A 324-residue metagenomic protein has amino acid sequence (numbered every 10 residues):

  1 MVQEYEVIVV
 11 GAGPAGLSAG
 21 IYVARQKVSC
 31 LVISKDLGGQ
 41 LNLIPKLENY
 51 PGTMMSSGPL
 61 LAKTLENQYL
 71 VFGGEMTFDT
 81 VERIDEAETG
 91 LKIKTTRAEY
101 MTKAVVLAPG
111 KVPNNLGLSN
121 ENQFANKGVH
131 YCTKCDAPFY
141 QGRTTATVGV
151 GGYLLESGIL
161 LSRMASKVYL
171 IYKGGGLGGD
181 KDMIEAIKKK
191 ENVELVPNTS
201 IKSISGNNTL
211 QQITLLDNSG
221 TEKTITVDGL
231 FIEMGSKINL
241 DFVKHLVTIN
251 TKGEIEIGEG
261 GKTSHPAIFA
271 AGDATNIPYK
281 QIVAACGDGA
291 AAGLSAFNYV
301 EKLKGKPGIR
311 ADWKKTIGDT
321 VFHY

Functional and structural regions predicted by a protein language model:
E4-E6, F78, Q141-R143, N198 (+2 more regions): Phosphate-coordination loops involved in phosphoryl transfer and adenosine-cofactor binding
Y5-F72, G149, Y153-D180: Beta1-alpha1 glycine-rich phosphate/pyrophosphate-binding loop at the start of Rossmann-like nucleotide-binding domains
V10, L107-A108, T147, I232: Redox-cofactor binding/interface segments in oxidoreductases and associated redox assembly factors
Y69-K94, E99-T102, R163-E259, N298-Y324: A Rossmann-like FAD-binding core segment of flavoenzymes
M76-F139: Glycine/small-residue-rich loop that forms an oxyanion/phosphate-binding "nest" at active or ligand-binding sites
V112, G117, N122-F139, E233-A284 (+2 more regions): FAD-site-proximal beta/loop scaffold in flavoenzymes
L155-S157, H265, A274-D319, Y324: A conserved FAD-binding loop/helix module that cradles the flavin
